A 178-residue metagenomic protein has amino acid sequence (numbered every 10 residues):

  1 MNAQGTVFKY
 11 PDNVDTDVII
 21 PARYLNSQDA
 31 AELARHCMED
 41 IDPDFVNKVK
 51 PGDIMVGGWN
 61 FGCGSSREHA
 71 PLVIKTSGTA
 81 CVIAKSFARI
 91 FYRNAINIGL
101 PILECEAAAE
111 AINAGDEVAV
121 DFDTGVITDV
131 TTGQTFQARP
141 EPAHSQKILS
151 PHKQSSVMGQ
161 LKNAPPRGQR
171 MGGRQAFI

Functional and structural regions predicted by a protein language model:
M1-S27: Polybasic, low-complexity association/targeting segments
R23-T124, G133-F136, E141-H144, N163: Feature captures the catalytic cores and cofactor-binding loops of soluble hydro-lyases/lyases that act on carboxylate
A143-A164: Internal alpha/beta core interface subdomains
A164-I178: N-terminal low-complexity segments that are often proline-rich with Ser/Thr-Pro
